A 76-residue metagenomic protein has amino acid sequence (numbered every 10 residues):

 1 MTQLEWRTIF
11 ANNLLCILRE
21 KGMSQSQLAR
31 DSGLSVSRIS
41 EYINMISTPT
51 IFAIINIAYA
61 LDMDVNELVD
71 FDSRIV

Functional and structural regions predicted by a protein language model:
M1-M23: A short, Lys/Arg-rich alpha-helix, primarily the initiator
A11-N12, S37, I51-I54: Short alpha-helical elements of helix-turn-helix
L18, A29, A58: The alpha-helix within a helix-turn-helix
R19, G33, N44, S73: Residue-level detection of the helix-turn-helix DNA-binding "recognition helix"
G22-E41: Short alpha-helical DNA-recognition segment
I43, L61, V69-D72: DNA major-groove recognition helix of helix-turn-helix
F52-E67: DNA major-groove recognition helix of helix-turn-helix/homeodomain DNA-binding modules
